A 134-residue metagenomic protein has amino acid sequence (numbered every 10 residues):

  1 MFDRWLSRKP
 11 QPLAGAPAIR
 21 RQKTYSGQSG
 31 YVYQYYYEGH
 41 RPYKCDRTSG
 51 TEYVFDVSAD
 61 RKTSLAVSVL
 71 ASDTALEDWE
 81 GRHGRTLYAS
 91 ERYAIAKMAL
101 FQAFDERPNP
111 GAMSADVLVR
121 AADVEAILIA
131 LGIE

Functional and structural regions predicted by a protein language model:
M1-E134: Extended, alpha-helix-rich binding/interface surfaces that flank or overlap catalytic cores and mediate recognition
